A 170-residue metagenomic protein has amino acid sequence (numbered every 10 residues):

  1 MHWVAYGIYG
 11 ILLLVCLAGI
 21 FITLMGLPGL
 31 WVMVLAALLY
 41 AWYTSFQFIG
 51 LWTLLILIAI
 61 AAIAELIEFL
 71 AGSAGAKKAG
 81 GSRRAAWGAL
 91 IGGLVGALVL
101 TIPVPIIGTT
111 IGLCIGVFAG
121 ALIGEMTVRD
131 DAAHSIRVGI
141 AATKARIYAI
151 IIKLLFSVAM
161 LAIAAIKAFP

Functional and structural regions predicted by a protein language model:
M1-I22, W87-V95: Small-residue-enriched transmembrane helix starts and helix-helix packing motifs in multi-pass inner-membrane proteins
H2-I11, L39, Y43-K78, G88 (+1 more regions): Nucleotide and nucleotide-moiety/phosphate-recognizing core
L14-T23, L66-K78, T127-D130: C-terminal ends of transmembrane helices
V15, Y40, I60-F69, G96-A97 (+1 more regions): Alpha-helical transmembrane segments of multi-pass membrane proteins
V15-V32, V95-I106: Transmembrane alpha-helix interface/packing and boundary motifs in multi-pass membrane proteins, characterized by
M33, A37, T53-A61, G81-G93 (+4 more regions): Alpha-helical transmembrane segments of multi-pass membrane proteins, especially transporters and channels
D131-L154: Interfacial loop-to-transmembrane junctions
A162-P170: Juxtamembrane boundary at the C-terminal end of a transmembrane helix
